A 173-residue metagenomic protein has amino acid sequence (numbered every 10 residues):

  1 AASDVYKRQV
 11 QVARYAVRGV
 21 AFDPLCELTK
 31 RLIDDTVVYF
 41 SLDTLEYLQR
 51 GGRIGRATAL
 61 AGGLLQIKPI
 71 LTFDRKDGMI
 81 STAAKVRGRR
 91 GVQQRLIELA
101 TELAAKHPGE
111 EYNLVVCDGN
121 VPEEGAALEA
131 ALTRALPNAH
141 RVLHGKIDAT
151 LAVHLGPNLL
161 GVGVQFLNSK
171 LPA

Functional and structural regions predicted by a protein language model:
S3-A173: Mixed-charge interfacial surface used for oligomerization/domain docking and macromolecular partner engagement
